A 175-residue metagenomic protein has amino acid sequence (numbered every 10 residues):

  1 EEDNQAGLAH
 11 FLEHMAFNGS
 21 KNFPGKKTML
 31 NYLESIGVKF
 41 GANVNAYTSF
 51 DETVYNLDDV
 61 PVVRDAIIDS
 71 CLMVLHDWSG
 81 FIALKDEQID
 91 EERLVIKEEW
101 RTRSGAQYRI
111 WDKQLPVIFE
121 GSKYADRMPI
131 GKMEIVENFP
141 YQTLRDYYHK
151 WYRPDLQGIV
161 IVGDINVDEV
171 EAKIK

Functional and structural regions predicted by a protein language model:
E1, N22-F23, P61-R64, R103 (+1 more regions): Solvent-exposed loop/turn segments at secondary-structure junctions within structured extracellular/periplasmic domains
E1-D58, D126-I130: M16/MPP (pitrilysin/insulinase) zinc-metallopeptidase core fold and M16-derived inactive scaffolds
M15, G19-S20, A46-D51, I67-W78 (+2 more regions): Scaffold signal of the M16-like zinc-metallopeptidase fold and its non-catalytic homologs
N18-N22, L57-E92, E171: M16/insulysin-pitrilysin zinc metalloprotease superfamily fold
M29-E34, I82-R101, N166: Acidic/histidine-enriched alpha-helical segments
N56-P61, R93-E99, G131-M133, G158-N166: Conserved short loop/turn motifs at secondary-structure junctions
G121, G158-K175: An aromatic/glycine/proline-enriched structural segment found at the starts of mature extracellular/organellar domains
